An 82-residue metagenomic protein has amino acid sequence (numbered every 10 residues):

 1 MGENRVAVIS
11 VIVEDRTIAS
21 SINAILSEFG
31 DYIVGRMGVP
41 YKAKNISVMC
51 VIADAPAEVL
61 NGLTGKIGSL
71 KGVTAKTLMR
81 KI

Functional and structural regions predicted by a protein language model:
M1-I82: Long, contiguous binding/interaction regions
